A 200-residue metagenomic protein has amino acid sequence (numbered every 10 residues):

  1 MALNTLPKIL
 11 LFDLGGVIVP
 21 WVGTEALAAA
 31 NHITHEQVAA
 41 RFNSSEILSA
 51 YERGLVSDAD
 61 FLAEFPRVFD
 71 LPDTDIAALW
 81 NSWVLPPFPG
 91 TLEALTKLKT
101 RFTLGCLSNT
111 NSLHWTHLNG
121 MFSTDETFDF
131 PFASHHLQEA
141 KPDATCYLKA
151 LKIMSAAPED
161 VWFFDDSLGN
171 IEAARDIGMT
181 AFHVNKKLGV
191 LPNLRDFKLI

Functional and structural regions predicted by a protein language model:
A2-P7, N111-S112, T116-I200: Asp-based, Mg2+/Mn2+-dependent phosphohydrolase catalytic module
A2-S44, R67-L71, D176: Active-site neighborhood of HAD-like aspartate-dependent phosphohydrolases
L6, R67, T74-G105, T116 (+1 more regions): Short, acidic loop-to-helix structural element flanking the phosphoryl-transfer center in phosphate-processing enzymes
L11-D13, P20, G105-N109, D165: Short beta-strand segments
D13-G16, G54, C106, P131 (+1 more regions): Generic structural signal for small/hydrophobic residues in well-ordered secondary structure, especially within
E25-A26, E46, D60, E64 (+7 more regions): Alpha-helical elements of Rossmann-like donor-binding domains used by nucleotide-donor carbohydrate transfer enzymes
F42, L62-F65, W80, H114-L118: Hydrophobic alpha-helical core bundles mediating ligand binding, dimerization, or RNAP-core interactions
L48-A77: A metal-dependent, Asp-based hydrolase signature
